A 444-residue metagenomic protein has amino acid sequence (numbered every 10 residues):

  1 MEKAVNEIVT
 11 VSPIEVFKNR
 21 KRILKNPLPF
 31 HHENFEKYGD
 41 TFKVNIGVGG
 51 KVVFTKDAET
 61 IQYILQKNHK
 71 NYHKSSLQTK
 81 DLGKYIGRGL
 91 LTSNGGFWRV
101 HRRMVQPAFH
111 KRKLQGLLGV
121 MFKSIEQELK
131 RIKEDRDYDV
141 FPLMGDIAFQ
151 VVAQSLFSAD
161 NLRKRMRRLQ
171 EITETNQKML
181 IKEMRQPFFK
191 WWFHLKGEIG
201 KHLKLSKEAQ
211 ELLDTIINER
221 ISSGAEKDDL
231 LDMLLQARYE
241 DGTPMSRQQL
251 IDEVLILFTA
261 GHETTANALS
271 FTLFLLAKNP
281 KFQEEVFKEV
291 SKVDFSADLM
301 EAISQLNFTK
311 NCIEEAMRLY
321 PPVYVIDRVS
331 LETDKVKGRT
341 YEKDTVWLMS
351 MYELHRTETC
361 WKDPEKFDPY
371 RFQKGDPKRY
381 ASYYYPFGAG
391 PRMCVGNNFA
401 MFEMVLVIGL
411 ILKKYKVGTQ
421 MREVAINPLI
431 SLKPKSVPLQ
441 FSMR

Functional and structural regions predicted by a protein language model:
M1-V11, H73-T79, F97, K113-N267 (+1 more regions): Cytochrome P450 heme-thiolate monooxygenase catalytic core
E2-V100, Q115-Q127, R163, Y383: N-terminal membrane-proximal hinge/A-helix region immediately C-terminal to the signal-anchor transmembrane segment
N19-F42, E211, T215, S296-K337: Conserved cytochrome P450 K-helix E-x-x-R motif and the immediately C-terminal K′/meander segment
K111, I221, A225, M300-N307 (+1 more regions): Conserved, non-catalytic sequence blocks in retroelement Pol enzymes and Pol-derived host proteins
T264-E289, N397-K413: Cytochrome P450 catalytic-core helices
M349-D376: Conserved cytochrome P450 K-helix/beta-meander segment immediately N-terminal to the heme-binding cysteine loop
